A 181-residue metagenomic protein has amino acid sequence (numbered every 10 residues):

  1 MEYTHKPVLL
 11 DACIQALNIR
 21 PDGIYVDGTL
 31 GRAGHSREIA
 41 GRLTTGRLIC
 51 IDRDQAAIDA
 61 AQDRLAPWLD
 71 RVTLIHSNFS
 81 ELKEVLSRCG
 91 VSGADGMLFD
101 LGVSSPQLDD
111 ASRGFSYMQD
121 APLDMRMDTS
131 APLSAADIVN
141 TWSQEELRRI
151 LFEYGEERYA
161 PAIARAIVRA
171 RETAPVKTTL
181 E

Functional and structural regions predicted by a protein language model:
M1-E181: S-adenosyl-L-methionine-dependent methyltransferase catalytic core, i.e., the SAM/SAH-binding region
